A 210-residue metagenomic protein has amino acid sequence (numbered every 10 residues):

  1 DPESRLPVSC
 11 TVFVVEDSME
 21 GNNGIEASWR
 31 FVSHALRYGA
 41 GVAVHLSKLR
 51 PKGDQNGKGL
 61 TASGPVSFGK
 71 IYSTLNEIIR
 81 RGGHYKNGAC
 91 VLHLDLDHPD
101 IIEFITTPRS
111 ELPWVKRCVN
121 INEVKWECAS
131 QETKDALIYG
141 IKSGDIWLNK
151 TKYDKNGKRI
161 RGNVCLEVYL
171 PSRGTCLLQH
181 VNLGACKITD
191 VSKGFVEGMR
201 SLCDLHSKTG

Functional and structural regions predicted by a protein language model:
D1-G210: Extended catalytic cores of very large enzyme megasubunits
